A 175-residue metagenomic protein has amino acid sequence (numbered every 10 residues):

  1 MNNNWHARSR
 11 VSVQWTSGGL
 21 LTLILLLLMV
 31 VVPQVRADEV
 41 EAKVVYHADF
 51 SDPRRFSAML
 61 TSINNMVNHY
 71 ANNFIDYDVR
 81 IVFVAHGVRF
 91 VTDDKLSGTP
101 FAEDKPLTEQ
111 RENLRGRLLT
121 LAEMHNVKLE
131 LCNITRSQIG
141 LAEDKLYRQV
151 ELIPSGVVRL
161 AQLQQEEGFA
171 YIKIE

Functional and structural regions predicted by a protein language model:
M1-N3, A37: Intrinsic-disorder/low-complexity regions
N3-L21: Bacterial N-terminal signal peptides that target proteins for export
N4-H6, V32, D76: General helical secondary-structure elements
R10-S12, M29-Q34: Detector for intrinsically disordered, low-structure N-terminal pre-sequences
G18-V30: Bacterial N-terminal signal peptides
V35-E175: Secreted/extracellular ectodomain signature
